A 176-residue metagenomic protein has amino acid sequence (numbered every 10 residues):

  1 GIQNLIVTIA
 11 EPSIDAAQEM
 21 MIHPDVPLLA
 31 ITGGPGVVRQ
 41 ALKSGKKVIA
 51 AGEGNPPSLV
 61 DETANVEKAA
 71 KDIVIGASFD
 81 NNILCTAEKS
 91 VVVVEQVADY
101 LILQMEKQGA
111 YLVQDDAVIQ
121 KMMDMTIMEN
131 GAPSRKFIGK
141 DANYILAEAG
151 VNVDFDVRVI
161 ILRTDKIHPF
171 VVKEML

Functional and structural regions predicted by a protein language model:
G1-K68: Rossmann-like NAD(P) dinucleotide-binding subdomain of oxidoreductase/dehydrogenase enzymes
V38-F170: ALDH superfamily catalytic-core signature
K173-L176: Conserved glycine-rich beta-strand-loop-beta hairpin in the small C-terminal domain of fold type I
